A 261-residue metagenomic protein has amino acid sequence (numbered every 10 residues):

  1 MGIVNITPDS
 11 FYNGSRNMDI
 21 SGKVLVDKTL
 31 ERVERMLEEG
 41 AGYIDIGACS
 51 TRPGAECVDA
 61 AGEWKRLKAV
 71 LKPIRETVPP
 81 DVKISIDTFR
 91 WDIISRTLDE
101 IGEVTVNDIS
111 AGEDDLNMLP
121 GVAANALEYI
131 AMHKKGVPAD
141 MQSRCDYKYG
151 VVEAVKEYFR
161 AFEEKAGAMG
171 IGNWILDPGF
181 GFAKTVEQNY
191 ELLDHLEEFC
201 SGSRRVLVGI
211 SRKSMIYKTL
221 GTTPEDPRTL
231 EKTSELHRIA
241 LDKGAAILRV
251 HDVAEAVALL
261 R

Functional and structural regions predicted by a protein language model:
M1: Glycine-rich, aromatic-flanked loop segments that form ligand/cofactor-binding clefts across common enzyme folds
S10-R32, T51-A69, P73-R75, K83 (+3 more regions): Active-site-adjacent loop and "lid" segments of alpha/beta metabolic enzymes
E31-G47, K243-G244: Catalytic domains of carbohydrate-active enzymes, especially glycoside hydrolases
M169-N173: Flexible, glycine/charged-enriched surface loops at secondary-structure junctions
